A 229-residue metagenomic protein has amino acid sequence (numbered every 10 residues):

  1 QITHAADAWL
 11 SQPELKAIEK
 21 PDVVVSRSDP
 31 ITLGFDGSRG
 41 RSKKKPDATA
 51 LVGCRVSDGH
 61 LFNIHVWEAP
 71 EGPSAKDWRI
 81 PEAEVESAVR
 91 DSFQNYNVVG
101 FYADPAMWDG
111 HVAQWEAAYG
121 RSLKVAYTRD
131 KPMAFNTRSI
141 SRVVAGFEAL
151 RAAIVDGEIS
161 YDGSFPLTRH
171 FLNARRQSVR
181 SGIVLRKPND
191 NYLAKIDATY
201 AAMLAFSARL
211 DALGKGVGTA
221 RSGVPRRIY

Functional and structural regions predicted by a protein language model:
Q1-F35: ATPase catalytic-site recognition across NTP-hydrolyzing enzymes
V23-V24, S42-K45, V52-A103: Nucleic-acid-processing active sites and adjacent nucleic-acid-binding tracks, predominantly divalent metal-dependent
R27-S42, R55, Y192-K195, A202: Long hydrophobic segments that form regular secondary structure
D29-T32, A48-A50, G59-N63, V98-F101 (+3 more regions): Beta-sheet entry/capping signal
K43-T49, W108-A118, F147: A short acidic (Asp/Glu
N63-I64, Q114-G216: Metal-dependent DNA phosphodiester-chemistry modules and their immediately adjacent helices/loops in DNA-processing
Y102-V112, S139-I140: Acidic, metal-coordinating catalytic cores used for nucleic-acid/nucleotide bond scission and strand-transfer chemistry
K215-Y229: Acidic, low-complexity intrinsically disordered tails
